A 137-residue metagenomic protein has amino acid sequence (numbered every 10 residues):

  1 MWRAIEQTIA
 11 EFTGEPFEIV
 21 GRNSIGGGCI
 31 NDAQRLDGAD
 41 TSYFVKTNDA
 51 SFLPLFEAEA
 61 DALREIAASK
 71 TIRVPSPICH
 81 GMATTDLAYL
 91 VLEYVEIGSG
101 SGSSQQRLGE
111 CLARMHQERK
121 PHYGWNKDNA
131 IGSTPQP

Functional and structural regions predicted by a protein language model:
M1-V20: Juxta-kinase regulatory segment immediately upstream of eukaryotic protein kinase catalytic domains
N23-P137: ATP-binding pocket architecture of kinase catalytic cores
